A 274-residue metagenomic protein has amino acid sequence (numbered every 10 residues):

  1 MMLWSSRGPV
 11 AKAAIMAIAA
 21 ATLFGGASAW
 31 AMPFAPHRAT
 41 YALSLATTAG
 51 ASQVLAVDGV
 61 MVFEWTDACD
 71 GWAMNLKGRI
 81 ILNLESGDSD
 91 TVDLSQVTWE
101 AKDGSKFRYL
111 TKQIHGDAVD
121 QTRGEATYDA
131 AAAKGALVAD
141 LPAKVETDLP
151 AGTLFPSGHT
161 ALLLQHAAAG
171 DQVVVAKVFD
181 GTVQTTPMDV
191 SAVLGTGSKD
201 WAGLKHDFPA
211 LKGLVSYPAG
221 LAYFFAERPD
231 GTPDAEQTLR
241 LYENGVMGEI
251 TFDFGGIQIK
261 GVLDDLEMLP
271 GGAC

Functional and structural regions predicted by a protein language model:
M1-S5, G25, G78: Short, contiguous, well-ordered secondary-structure segments
M2-M16: Bacterial N-terminal signal peptides that target proteins for export
A13-G25: Bacterial N-terminal signal peptides
A29-S89: N-terminal cleavable signal peptides for secretion/export
M32-P36, E64-A73, W99-S105, A210-G213 (+1 more regions): A short, structured loop/turn motif at beta-sheet edges
G59-W65, D93-E100, A126, Q237-R240: Hydrophobic/aromatic beta-strand elements that line small-molecule binding cavities or substrate pockets in beta-rich
L76-Y128: Hydrophobic/aromatic-rich structural module bridging two neighboring secondary-structure elements via a short loop
L110-C274: Mature, soluble, non-transmembrane domains
